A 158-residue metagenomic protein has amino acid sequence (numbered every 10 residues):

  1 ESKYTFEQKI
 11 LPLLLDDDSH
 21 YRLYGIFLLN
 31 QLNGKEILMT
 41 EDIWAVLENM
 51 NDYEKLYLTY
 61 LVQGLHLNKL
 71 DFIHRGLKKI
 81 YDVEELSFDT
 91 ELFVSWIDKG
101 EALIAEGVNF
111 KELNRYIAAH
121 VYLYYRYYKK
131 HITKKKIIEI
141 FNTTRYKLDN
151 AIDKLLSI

Functional and structural regions predicted by a protein language model:
E1-I158: Non-catalytic, interaction-prone regions of core transcription and DNA-replication machinery
